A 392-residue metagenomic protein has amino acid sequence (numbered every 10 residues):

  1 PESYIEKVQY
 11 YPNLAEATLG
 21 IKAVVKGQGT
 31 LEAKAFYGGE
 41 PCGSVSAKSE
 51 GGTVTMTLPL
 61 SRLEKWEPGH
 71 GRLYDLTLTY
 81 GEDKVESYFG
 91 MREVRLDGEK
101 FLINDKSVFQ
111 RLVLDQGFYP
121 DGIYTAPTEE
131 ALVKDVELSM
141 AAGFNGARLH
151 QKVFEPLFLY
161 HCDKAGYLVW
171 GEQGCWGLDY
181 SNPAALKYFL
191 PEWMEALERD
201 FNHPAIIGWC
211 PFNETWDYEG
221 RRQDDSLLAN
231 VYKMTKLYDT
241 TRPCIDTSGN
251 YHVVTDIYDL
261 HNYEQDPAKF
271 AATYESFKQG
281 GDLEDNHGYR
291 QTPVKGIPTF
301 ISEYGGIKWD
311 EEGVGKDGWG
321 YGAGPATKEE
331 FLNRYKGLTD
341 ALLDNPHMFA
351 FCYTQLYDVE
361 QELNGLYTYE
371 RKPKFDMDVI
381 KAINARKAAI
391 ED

Functional and structural regions predicted by a protein language model:
P1-P156, H161, G166, E192 (+7 more regions): Secreted/periplasmic carbohydrate-active enzymes, especially glycoside hydrolases
K134-E137, G146-R371, V379: Substrate-binding/catalytic cleft of secreted carbohydrate-active enzymes, primarily glycoside hydrolases
